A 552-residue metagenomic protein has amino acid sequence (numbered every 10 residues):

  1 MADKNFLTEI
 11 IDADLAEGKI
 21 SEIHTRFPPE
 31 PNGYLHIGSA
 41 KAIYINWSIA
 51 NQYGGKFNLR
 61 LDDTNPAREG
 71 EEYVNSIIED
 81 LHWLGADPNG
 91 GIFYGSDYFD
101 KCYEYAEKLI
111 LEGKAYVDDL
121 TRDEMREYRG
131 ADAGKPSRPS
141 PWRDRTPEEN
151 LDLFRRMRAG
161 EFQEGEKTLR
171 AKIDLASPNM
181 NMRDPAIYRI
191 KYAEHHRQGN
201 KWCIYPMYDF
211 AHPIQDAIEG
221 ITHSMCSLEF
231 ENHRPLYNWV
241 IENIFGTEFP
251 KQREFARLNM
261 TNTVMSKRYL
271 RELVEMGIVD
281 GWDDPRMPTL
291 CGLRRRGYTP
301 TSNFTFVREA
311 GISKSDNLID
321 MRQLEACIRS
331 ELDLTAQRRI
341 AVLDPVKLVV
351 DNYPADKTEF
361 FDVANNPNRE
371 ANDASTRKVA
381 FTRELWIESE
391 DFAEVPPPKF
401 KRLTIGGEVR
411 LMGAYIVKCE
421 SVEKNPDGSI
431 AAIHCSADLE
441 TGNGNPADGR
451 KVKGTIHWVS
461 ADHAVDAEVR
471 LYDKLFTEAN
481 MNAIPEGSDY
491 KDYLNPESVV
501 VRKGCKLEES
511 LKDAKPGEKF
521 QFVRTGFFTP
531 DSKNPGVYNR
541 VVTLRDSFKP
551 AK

Functional and structural regions predicted by a protein language model:
D3-D12, A16-E79, H196-S227: N-terminal catalytic cores of NTP/NDP-binding nucleotidyl/phosphoryl-transfer enzymes
A16-K19, S48-K56, H82-N89, A217 (+2 more regions): Secondary-structure transition/capping motifs at alpha-helix termini and the adjoining loop/turn into the next element
P28-N32, R60-R68, G91-D100, D123-E124 (+5 more regions): Conserved short loop/turn motifs at secondary-structure junctions
D63-N65, E71, K108-L270, I328 (+2 more regions): Active-site cores that bind ATP or allylic diphosphates and position pyrophosphate for catalysis
Y73-D100, Y105-A106, G113-Y116: A glycine-rich helix N-cap at a beta->alpha junction
F230-R234, N238-V240, F304, R308-G311 (+1 more regions): Core subunits and conserved enzymes of cellular information-processing and envelope-translocation systems across
P250-C327, E331: Long, charged, mostly alpha-helical binding arms that flank functional sites
